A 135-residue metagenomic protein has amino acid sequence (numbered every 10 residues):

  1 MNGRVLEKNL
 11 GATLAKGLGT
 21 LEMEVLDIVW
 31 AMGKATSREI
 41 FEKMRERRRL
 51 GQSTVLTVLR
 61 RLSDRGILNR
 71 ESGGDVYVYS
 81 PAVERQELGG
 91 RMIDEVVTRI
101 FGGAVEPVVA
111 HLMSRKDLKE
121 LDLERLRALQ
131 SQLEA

Functional and structural regions predicted by a protein language model:
M1-L26: Short alpha-helical segments that sit at the start of domains
G19-L21, G73-R91: Short, cationic-aromatic polyanion-contact patches
A35-K43: Short acidic, hydrophobic short linear motifs in intrinsically disordered regions
E42-L50: Short helix-coil junctions and helix-kink-helix linkers
L56-R60: Short, hydrophobic-biased segments on the C-terminal half of alpha helices that form "recognition helices"
G66: Glycine-centered, phosphate/nucleic-acid-interacting loop/turn motifs that mediate DNA/RNA or nucleotide
R70: Short beta-strand "wing" residues that participate in macromolecule-binding interfaces
L88-E134: Amphipathic alpha-helical dimerization/coiled-coil segments that flank or bridge DNA-binding/regulatory modules
